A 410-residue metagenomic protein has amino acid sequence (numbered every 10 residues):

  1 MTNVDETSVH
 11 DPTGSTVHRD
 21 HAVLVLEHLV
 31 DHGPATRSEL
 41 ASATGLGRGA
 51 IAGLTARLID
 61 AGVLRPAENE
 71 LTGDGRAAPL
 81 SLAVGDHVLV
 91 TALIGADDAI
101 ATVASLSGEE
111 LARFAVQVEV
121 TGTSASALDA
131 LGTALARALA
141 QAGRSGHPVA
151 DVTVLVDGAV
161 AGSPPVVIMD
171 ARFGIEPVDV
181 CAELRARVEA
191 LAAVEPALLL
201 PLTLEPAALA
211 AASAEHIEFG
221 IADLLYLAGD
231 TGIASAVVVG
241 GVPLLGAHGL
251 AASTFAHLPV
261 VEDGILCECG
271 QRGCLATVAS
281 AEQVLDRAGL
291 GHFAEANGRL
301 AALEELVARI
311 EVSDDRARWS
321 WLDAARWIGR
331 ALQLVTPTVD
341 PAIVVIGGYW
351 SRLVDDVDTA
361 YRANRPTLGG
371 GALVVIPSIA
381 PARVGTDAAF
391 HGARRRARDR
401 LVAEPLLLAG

Functional and structural regions predicted by a protein language model:
M1-R76, S81-Q117, T121-Q141, A193-E195 (+2 more regions): ATP-binding/phosphotransfer module of carbohydrate and carboxylate kinases, centering on a glycine-rich
G85, L106-S107, S163, V239-G240 (+1 more regions): Short, ordered coil/turn segments that flank beta-strands lining enzyme active or ligand-binding pockets
L89-L93, V149-T153, D223-A228, A234-A236: Short glycine-aspartate micro-motif
D97-A99, A159-G162, A234: Short, acidic Gly/Pro/Ser/Thr-rich loop/turn segments
R113, T123-S124, I175-E176, E183-A308: Glycine/GP-enriched mid-protein hinge/lid loop-to-helix segment characteristic of carbohydrate kinases
A115-L225, V357-T367: Glycine-rich phosphate-binding loop and adjoining helix at the ATP-binding site of ATP-dependent phosphoryl-transfer
V156, G229-T231, G348-Y349: Short secondary-structure boundary segments
